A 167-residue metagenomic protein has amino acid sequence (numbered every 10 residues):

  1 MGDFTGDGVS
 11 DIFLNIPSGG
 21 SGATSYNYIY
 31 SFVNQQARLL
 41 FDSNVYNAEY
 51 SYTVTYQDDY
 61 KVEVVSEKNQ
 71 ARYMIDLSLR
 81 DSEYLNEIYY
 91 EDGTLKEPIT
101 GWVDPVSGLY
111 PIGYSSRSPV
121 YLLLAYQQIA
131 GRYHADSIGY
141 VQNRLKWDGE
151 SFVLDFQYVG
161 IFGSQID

Functional and structural regions predicted by a protein language model:
T5-P17, I29, S118-Y126: Acidic/hydrophobic-patterned starts of short beta strands in beta-sheet-rich repeat architectures
G20-S31, Y133-Q142: Structural motif
S31-A37: Short edge-strand/loop segments of extracellular domains
A37, V45-D167: Acidic, small-residue rich beta-repeat scaffolds with periodic aromatic anchors
